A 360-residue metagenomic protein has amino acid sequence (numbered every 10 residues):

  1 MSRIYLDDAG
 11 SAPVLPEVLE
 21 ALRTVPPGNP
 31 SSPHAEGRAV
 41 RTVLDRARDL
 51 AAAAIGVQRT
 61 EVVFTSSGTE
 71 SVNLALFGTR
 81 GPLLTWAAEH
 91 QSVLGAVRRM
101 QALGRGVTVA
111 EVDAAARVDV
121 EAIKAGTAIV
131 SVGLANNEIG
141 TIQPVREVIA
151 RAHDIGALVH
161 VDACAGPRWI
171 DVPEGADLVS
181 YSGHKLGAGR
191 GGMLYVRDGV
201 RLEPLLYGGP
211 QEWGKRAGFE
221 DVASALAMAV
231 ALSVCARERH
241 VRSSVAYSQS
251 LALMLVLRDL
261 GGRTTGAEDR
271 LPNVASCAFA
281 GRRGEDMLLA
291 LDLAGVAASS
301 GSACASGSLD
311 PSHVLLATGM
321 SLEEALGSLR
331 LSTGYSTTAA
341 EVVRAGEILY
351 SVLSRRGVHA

Functional and structural regions predicted by a protein language model:
M1-A360: Pyridoxal 5′-phosphate
